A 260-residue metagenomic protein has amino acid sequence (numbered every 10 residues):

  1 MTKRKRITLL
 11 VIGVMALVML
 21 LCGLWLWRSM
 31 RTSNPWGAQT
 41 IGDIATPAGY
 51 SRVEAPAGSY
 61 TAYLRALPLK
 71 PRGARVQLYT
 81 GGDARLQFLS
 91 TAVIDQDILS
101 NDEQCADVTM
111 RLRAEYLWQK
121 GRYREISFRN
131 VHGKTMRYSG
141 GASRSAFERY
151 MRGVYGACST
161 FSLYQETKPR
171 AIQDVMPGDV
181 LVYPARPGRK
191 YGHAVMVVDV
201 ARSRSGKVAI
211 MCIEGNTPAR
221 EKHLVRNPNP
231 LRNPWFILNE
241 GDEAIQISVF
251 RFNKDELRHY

Functional and structural regions predicted by a protein language model:
M1-L17: N-terminal Sec-pathway targeting helices
L17-L26: Hydrophobic alpha-helical membrane-insertion segments, chiefly the h-region of N-terminal signal peptides
W27-L86, L99: N-terminal module-boundary/linker segments of secreted carbohydrate-active enzymes
T91, L112, R124-G140: Acidic helix-start/capping segments at beta-turn-to-alpha-helix junctions
Q96-D102, L117-V131: Surface-exposed patches in mature extracellular/periplasmic domains of secreted proteins
I98-Y116, S143-F147: Active-site nucleophilic cysteine motif
S145-G206: ...with weaker cross-activation on analogous glycine-rich loops/strands in unrelated enzymes
M211, G215-Y260: Low-complexity, Gly/Ser/Thr/Pro-rich intrinsically disordered linker/tail segments
